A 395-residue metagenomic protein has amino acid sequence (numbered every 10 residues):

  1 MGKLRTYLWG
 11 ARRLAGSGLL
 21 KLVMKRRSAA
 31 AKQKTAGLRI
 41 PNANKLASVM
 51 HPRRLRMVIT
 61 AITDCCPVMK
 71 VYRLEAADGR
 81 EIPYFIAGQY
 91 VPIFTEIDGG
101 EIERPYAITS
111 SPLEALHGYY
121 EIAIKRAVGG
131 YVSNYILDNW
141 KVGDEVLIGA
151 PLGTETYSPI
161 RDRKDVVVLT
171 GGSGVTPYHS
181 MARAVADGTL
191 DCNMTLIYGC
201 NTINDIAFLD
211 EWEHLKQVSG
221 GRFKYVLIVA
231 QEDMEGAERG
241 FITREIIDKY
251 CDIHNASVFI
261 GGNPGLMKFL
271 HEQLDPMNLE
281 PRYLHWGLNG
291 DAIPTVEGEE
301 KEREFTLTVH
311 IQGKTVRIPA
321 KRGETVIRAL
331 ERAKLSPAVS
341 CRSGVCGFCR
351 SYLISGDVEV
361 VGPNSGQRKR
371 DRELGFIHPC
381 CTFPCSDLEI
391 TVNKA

Functional and structural regions predicted by a protein language model:
M1-A11, N134-H310, T315, P319: FNR/FR-type flavoprotein reductase catalytic core
G2-T35, I124-K125: Helix-rich terminal scaffold detector
P41-E145, K164, C200-T202, E213 (+1 more regions): Ferredoxin-reductase
P112-Y119, P159-K164, F383-N393: Ligand-binding loop in jelly-roll beta-barrel domains
F305-A333, R350-P363: Short, charged low-complexity linear segments at domain edges
E331-A333, A338, F348-A395: Iron-sulfur (Fe-S) cluster-binding segments and ferredoxin-like electron-carrier domains, especially [2Fe-2S]
